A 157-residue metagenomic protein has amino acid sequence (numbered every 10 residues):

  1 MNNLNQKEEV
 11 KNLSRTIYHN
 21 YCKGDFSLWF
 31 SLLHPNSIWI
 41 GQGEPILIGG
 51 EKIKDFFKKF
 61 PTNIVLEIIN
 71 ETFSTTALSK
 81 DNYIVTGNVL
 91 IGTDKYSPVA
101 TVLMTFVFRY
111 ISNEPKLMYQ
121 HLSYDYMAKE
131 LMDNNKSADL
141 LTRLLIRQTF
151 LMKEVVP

Functional and structural regions predicted by a protein language model:
M1-S31, K136-L141, L145-P157: Short, low-complexity N-terminal intrinsically disordered segments enriched in polar/charged residues
S14-I17, Y21, L33, I53 (+2 more regions): Hydrophobic alpha-helical core bundles mediating ligand binding, dimerization, or RNAP-core interactions
F26-D81: A solvent-exposed, acidic/Ser-Thr-rich amphipathic alpha-helical stretch
N36-I38, G87-G92: Generic short beta-strand segments
F57, N70-T76, N88-I91, L103-Y110: Hydrophobic/aromatic beta-strand elements that line small-molecule binding cavities or substrate pockets in beta-rich
N63, I91-V99: Short, cysteine-centered beta-strand-loop-beta hairpins and adjacent loop/turn segments enriched in charged/polar
T75-Y83, Y96, F108-K116: A short, structured loop/turn motif at beta-sheet edges
T101-M132: Short beta-strand edge/turn micro-motifs at domain boundaries
